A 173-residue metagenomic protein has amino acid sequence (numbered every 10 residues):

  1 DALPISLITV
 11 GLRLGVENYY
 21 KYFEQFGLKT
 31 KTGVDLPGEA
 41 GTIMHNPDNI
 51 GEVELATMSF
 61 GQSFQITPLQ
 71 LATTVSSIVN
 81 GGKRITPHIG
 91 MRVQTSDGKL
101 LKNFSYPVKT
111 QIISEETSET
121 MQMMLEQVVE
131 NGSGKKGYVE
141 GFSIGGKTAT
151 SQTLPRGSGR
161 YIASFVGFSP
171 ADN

Functional and structural regions predicted by a protein language model:
D1-N173: Beta-lactam-recognizing serine transpeptidase/beta-lactamase-like catalytic domain environment
